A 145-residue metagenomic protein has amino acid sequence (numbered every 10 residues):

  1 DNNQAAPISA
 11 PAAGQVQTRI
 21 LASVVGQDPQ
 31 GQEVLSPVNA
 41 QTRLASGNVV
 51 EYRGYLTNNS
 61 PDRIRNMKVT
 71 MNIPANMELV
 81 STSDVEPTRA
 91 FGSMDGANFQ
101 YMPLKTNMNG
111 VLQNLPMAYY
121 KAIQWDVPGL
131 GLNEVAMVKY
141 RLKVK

Functional and structural regions predicted by a protein language model:
D1-K145: Exported/extracytosolic protein signature
